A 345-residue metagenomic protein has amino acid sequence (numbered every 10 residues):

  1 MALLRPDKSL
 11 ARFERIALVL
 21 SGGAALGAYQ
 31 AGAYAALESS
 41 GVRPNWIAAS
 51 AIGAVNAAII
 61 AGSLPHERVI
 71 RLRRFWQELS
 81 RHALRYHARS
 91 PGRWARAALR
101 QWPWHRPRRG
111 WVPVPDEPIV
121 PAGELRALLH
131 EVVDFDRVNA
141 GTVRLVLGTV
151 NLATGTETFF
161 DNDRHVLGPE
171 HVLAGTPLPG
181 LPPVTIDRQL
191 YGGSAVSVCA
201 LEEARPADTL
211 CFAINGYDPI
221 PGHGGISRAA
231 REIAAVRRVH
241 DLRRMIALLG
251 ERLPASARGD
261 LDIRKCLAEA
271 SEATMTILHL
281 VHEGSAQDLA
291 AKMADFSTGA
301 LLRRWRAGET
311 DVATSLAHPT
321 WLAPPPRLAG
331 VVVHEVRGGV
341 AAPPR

Functional and structural regions predicted by a protein language model:
M1-A48, A58-R345: Patatin-like phospholipase
A49, G53: Gly/Ala-rich beta-loop-alpha elbow adjacent to hydrolase catalytic centers
